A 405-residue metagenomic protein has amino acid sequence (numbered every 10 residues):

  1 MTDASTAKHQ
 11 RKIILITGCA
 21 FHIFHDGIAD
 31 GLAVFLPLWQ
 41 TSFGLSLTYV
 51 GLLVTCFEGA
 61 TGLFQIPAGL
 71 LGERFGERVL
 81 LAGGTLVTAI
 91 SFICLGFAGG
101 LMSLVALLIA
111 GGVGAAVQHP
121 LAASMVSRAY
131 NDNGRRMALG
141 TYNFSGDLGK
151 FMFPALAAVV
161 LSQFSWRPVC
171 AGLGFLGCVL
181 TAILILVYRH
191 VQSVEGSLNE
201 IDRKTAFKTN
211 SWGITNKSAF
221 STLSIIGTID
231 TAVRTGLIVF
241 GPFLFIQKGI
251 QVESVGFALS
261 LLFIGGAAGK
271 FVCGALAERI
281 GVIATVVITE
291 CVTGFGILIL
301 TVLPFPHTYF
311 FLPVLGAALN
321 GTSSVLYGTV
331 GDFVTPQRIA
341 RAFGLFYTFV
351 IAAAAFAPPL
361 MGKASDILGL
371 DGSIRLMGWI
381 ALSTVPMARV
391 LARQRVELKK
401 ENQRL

Functional and structural regions predicted by a protein language model:
D30, E58-I66, F151, F263-A267 (+2 more regions): Residue-level signature of mid-helix packing/kink "hotspots" within the transmembrane helices of 12-pass Major
L32-A33, S218-A267: Extracytoplasmic gate region of multi-pass secondary transporters
W39-Q40, L71-G72, V159-F164, F245-I246 (+2 more regions): Interfacial helix-cap and linker-helix signal at transmembrane-aqueous boundaries of multi-pass secondary transporters
L63-L101: Conserved MFS/SLC helix-loop-helix module at the cytosolic interface between two early adjacent transmembrane helices
L107-S145: Cytoplasmic helix-loop-helix junction between adjacent transmembrane helices in 12-TM secondary transporters
Y142-H190: Helix-loop-helix hairpin linking two adjacent transmembrane segments in secondary transporters
V187-N210, L398-N402: Flexible cytoplasmic inter-helical loops of multi-pass small-molecule transporters
G281-T329: C-terminal transmembrane helical hairpin of 12-TM major facilitator-type secondary transporters
